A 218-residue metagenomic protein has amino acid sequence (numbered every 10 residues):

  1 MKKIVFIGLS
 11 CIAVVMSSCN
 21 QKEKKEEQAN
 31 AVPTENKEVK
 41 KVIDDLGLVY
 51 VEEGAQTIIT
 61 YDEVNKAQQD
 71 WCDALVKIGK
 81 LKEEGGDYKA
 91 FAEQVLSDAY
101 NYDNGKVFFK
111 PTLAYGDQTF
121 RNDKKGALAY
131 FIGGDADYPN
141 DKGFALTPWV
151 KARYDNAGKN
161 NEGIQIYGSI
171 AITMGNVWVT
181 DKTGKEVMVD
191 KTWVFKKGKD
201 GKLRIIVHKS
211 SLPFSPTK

Functional and structural regions predicted by a protein language model:
K2-G8: Sec-dependent signal peptide recognition, specifically the positively charged N-region followed immediately by
C11-I12: Repetitive helical segments and hydrophobic/amphipathic motifs
V15-S18: C-terminal motif of bacterial Sec signal peptides marking the signal peptidase cleavage site
Q21-N101: Short, low-complexity N-terminal intrinsically disordered segments enriched in polar/charged residues
E38-K41, I166-M174, W178, T183-T217: Short beta-strand edge/turn micro-motifs at domain boundaries
Q56-I59, E63, N161-Q165, T183: Conserved aromatic-histidine-acidic binding/catalytic patches
Y61, N65-Q69, A74-Y88, A99-K106 (+4 more regions): Mature soluble binding/inhibitory domains
K110-T180: Surface-exposed, charged secondary-structure patches
